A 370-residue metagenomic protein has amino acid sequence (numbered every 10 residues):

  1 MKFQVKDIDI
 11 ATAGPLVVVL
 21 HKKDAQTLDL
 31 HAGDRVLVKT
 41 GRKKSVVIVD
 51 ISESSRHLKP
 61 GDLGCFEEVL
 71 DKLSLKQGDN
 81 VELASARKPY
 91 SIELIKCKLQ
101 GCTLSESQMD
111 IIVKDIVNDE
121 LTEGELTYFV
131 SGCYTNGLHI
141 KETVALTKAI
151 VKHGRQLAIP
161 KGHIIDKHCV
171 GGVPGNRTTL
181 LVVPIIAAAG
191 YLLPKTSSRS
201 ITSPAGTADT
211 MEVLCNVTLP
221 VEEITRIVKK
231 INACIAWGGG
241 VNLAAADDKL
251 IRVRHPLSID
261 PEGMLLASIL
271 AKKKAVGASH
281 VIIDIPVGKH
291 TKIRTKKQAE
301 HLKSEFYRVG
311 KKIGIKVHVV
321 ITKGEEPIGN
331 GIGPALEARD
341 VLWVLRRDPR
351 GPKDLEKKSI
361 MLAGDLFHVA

Functional and structural regions predicted by a protein language model:
M1-Q100: Long, compositionally biased stretches
K2, V17, R35, V46 (+10 more regions): Structural motif
K23-A25, G41-K43, I51-S54, E67-L70 (+7 more regions): Short, ordered loop/turn segments at secondary-structure junctions
R87-P174: Acidic, glycine/proline-rich low-complexity segments that act as flexible tails and inter-domain linkers
V173-V182, A187-A188, K195-T196, S203-T207 (+4 more regions): Short glycine/serine/threonine-rich phosphate/pyrophosphate-binding segments that cradle anionic phosphate groups
N176-T225, K229, A236-G238: A glycine-rich phosphate/pyrophosphate-binding beta-strand-loop-alpha-helix module
V213, V217, E222-A370: Glycine-rich anion-binding loops and their surrounding alpha/beta cores
